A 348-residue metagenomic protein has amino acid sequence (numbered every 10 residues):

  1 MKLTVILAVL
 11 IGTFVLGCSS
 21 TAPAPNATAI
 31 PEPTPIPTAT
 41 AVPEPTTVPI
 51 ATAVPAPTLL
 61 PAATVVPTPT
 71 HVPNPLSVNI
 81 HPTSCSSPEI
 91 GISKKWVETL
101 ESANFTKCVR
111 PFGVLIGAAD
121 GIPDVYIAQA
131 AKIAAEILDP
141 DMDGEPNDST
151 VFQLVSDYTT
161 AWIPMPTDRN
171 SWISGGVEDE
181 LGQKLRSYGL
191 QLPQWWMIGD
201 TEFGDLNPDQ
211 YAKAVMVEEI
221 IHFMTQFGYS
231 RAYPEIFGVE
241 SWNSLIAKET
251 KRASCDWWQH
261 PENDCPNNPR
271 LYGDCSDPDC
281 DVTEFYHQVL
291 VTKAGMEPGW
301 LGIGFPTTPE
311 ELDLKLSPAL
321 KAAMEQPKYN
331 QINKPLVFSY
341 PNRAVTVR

Functional and structural regions predicted by a protein language model:
M1-V5: Positively charged n-region of N-terminal signal peptides that target proteins for export
L7-V15: Bacterial N-terminal signal peptides
G17-L76, T83: Ser/Thr-rich, Proline-interspersed low-complexity disordered segments
P73-R110, G144, A253-Q259: A domain-level signal for the mature, folded cores of soluble proteins
S102-N104, P111-W257: Acidic/His-rich structured neighborhood in mature extracellular/periplasmic domains
A118-I122, D205-A212, L271-T283, G302-L312: Conserved aromatic-histidine-acidic binding/catalytic patches
G228-G302: Post-HExxH zinc-binding segment in Zn-dependent metallohydrolases
V289-R348: Pan-zinc metallopeptidase signature
